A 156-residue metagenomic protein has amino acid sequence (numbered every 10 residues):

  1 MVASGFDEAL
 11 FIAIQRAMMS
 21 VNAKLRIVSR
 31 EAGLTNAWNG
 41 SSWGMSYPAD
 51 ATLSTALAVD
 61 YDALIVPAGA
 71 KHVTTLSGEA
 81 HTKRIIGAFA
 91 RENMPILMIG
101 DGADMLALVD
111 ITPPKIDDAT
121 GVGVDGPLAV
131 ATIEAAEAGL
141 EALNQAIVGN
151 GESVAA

Functional and structural regions predicted by a protein language model:
M1-L34, S41, M45-A156: Active-site-adjacent pocket-lining segments in enzyme domains
